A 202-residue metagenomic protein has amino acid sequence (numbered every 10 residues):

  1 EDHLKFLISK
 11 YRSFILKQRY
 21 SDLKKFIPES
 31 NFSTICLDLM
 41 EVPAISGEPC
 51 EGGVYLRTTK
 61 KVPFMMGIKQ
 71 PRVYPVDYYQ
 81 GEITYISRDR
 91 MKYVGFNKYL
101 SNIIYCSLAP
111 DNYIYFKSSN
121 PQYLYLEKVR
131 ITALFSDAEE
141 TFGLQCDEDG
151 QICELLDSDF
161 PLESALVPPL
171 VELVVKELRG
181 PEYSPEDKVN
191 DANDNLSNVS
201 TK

Functional and structural regions predicted by a protein language model:
E1-K202: Glycine-enriched, solvent-exposed interface loops adjoining structured elements
